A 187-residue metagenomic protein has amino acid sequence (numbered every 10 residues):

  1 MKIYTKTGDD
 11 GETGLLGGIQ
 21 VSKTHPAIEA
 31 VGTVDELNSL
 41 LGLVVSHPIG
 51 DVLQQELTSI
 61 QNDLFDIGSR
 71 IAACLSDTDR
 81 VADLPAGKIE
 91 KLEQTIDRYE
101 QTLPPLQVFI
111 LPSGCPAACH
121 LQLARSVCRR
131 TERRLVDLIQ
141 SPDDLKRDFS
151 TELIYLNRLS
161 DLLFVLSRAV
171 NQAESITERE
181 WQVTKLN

Functional and structural regions predicted by a protein language model:
M1-N187: Phosphate/pyrophosphate-binding loop motifs in nucleotide- or prenyl diphosphate-using proteins
